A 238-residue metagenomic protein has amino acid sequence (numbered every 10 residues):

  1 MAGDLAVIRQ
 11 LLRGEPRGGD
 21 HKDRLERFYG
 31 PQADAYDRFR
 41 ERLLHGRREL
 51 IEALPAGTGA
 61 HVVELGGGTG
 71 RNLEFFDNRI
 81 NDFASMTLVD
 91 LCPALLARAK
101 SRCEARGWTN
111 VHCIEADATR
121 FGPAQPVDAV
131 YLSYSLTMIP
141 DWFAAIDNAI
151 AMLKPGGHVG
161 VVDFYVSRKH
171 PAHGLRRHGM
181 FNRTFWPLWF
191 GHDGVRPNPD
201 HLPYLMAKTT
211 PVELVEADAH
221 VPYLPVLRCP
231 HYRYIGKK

Functional and structural regions predicted by a protein language model:
A2-A56, R71-F75, R98, G174 (+1 more regions): Conserved class I S-adenosyl-L-methionine
P16-G19, D23-R24, V162-L227: C-terminal alpha-helical "lid/dimerization" subdomain adjacent to the S-adenosyl-L-methionine
H61, G156-H158: Short glycine-centered segments of the SAM/dcSAM-binding site in methyltransferase folds
H61-R120: Class I SAM-dependent methyltransferase SAM/SAH-binding core
T119-V130: A short acidic, Gly/Pro-enriched loop at the edge of an enzyme's catalytic core that lines a small-molecule cofactor
D128-D141: A short SAM/SAH-binding and catalytic strip from SAM-dependent methyltransferases
F143-P155: A short glycine-rich, Lys/Arg-flanked "PGG" loop and its adjoining helix->strand segment in the class I
R233-K238: C-terminal lobe and adjacent flexible extensions of AdoMet/dcAdoMet transferase-like proteins
